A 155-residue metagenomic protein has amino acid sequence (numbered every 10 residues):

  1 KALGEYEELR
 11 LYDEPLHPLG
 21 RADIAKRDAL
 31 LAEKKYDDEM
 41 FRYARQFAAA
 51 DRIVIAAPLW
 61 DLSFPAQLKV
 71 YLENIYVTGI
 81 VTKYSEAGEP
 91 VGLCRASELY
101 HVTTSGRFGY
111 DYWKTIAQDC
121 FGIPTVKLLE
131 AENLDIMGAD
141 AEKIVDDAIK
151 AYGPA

Functional and structural regions predicted by a protein language model:
K1-E73, V77-I80, D147-A155: N-terminal beta1-alpha1-beta2 submodule of the flavodoxin-like/Rossmannoid cofactor-binding fold
E8, I55, L99-T103, L128: Structural beta-sheet core signal
A50-D51, A96, I123: Short, well-ordered alpha-helix to beta-strand connector turns
L59, S105-R107, E132: Residue-level signal for short, function-critical loop segments
F64-L68, G109, A141: Residues at alpha-helix caps and immediate loop-helix transition turns in enzyme cores, especially N- and C-cap
L72-I75, G79, T103-G106, F121: Short, well-ordered alpha-helical segments in soluble proteins
Y84-C120: Short, glycine-/small-residue-rich phosphate/pyrophosphate-handling segment
Y110-A155: Glycine-rich phosphate/pyrophosphate-binding loop and the adjoining helix
